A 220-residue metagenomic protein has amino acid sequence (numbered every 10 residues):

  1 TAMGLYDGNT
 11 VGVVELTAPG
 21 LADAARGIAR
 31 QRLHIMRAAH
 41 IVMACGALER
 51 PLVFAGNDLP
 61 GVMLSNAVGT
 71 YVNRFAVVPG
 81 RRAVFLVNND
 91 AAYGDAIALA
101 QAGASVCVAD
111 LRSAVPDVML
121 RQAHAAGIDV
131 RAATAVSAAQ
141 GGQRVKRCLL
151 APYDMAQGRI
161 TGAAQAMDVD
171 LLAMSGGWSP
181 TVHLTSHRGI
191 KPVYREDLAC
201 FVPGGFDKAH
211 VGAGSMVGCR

Functional and structural regions predicted by a protein language model:
T1-R220: Residues forming the flavin
